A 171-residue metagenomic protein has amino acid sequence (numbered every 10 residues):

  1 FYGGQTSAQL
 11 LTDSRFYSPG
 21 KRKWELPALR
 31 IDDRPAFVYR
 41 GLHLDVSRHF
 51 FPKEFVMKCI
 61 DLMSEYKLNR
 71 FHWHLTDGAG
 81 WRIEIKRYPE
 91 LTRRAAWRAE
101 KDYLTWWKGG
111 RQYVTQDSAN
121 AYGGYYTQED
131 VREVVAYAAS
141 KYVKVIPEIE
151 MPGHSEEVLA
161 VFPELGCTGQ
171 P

Functional and structural regions predicted by a protein language model:
F1-P171: Feature activates predominantly on carbohydrate-active enzymes
